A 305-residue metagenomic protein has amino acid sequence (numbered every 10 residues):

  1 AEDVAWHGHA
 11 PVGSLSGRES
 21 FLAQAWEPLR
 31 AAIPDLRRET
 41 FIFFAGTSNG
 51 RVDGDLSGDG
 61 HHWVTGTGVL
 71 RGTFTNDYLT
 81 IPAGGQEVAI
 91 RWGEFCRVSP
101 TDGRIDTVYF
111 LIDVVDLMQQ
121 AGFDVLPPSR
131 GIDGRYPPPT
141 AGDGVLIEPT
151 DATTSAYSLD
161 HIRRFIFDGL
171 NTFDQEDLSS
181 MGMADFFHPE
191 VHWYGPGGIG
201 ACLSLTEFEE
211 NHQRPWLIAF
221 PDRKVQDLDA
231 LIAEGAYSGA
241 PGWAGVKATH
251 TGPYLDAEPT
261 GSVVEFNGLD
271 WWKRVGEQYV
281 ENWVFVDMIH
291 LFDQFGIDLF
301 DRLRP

Functional and structural regions predicted by a protein language model:
A1-P305: C-terminal and inter-domain tail/linker signature
